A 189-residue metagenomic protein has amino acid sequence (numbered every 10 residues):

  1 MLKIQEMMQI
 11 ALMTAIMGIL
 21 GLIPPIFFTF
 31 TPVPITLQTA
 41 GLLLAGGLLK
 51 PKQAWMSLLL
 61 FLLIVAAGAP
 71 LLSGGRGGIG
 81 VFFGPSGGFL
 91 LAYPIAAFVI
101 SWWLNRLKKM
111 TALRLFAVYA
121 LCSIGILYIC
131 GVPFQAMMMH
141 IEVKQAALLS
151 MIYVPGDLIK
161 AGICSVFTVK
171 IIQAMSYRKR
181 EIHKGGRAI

Functional and structural regions predicted by a protein language model:
M1-W55: Hydrophobic transmembrane alpha-helices
M7-L12, T36, A40, L44 (+5 more regions): Hydrophobic alpha-helical transmembrane segments
A11, A15, I19, A40 (+13 more regions): Generic alpha-helical transmembrane segments of integral inner-membrane proteins, especially permease/transport modules
I19, I79-L127: Short helix-perturbing small/polar motifs within transmembrane alpha-helices
G21-P34, L62-A96: Interfacial aromatic-anchored transmembrane helix boundaries in multi-pass membrane proteins
L48-G75, I182, R187-I189: N-terminal leader/targeting helix
L48-L49, V99-L107, K170-S176: Structural signal for the C-terminal ends of transmembrane alpha-helices and the immediately following loop
G75, K109-G185, I189: Membrane-embedded alpha-helical hairpins and interfacial helices in multi-pass inner-membrane proteins
